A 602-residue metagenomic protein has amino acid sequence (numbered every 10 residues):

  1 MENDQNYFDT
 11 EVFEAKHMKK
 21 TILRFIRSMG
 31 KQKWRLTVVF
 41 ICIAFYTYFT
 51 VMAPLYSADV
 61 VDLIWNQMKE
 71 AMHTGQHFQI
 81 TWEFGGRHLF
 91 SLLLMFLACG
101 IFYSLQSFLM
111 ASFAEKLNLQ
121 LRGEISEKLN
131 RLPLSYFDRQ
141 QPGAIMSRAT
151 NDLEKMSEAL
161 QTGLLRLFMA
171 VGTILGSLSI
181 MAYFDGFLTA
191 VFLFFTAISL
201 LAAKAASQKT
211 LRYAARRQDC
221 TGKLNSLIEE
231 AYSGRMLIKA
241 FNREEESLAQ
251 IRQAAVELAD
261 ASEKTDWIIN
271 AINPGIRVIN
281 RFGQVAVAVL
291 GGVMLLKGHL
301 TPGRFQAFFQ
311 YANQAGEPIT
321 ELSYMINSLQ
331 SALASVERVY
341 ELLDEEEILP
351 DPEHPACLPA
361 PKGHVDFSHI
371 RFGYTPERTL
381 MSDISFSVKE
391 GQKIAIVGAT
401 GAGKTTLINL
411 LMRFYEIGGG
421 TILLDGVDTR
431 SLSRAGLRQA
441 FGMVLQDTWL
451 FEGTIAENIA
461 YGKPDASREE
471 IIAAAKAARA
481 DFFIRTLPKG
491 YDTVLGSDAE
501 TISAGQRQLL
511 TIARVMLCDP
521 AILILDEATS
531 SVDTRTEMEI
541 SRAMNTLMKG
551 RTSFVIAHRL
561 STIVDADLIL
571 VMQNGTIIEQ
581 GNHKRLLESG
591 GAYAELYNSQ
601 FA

Functional and structural regions predicted by a protein language model:
E11-M18, I41-C42, F49-W65, K69 (+13 more regions): Juxtamembrane helix-loop junctions of ABC transporter transmembrane domains
M18-K33, I145: A short amphipathic helical element positioned immediately N-terminal to and/or at the very start of a transmembrane
K31, L134-S135, N151-L160, L164 (+6 more regions): An intracellular "coupling" helix at the cytosolic face of ABC transporter transmembrane type-1 domains
K31, R35-Y48, T162-R216, V287-L300 (+1 more regions): Transmembrane helices of ABC transporter permease
L36-F102, A182-F187, G298-P302: Transmembrane helix-loop-helix hairpins at lipid-water interfaces of multipass membrane proteins, especially the type-1
F78, D351-P352, L358-A602: ABC-type nucleotide-binding domain
I180-F194, I268-E337, L342-L343: Helix-loop-helix
